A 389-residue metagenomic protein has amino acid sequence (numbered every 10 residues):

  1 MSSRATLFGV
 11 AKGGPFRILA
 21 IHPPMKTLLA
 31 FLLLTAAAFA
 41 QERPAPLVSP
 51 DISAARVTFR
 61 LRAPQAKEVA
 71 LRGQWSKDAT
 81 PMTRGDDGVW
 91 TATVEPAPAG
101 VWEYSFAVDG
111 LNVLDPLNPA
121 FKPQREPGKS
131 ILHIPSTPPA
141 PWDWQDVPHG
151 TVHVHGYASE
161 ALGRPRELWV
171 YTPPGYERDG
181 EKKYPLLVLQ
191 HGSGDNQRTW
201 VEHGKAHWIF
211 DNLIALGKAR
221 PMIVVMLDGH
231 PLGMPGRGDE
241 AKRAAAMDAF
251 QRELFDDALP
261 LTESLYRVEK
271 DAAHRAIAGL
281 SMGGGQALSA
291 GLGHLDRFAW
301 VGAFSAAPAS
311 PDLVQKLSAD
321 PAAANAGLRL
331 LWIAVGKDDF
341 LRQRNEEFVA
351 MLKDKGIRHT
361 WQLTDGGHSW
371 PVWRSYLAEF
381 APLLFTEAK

Functional and structural regions predicted by a protein language model:
S2-S3: Serine residues within intrinsically disordered or low-complexity segments
K12-G13, T27, E42: Intrinsic disorder/low-complexity segments enriched in polar/small residues
G13-P24: Short, Lys/Arg-enriched N-terminal segments with co-localized hydrophobic residues within the first ~10-30 amino acids
M25-F31: Sec-dependent signal peptide recognition, specifically the positively charged N-region followed immediately by
L32-A40: Hydrophobic h-region of N-terminal signal peptides that target proteins for export in Gram-negative bacteria
Q41-L47: Cleaved targeting-peptide boundary
D51-A79, R84-K389: Non-catalytic cap/lid and distal C-terminal segments of serine-dependent acyl enzymes
